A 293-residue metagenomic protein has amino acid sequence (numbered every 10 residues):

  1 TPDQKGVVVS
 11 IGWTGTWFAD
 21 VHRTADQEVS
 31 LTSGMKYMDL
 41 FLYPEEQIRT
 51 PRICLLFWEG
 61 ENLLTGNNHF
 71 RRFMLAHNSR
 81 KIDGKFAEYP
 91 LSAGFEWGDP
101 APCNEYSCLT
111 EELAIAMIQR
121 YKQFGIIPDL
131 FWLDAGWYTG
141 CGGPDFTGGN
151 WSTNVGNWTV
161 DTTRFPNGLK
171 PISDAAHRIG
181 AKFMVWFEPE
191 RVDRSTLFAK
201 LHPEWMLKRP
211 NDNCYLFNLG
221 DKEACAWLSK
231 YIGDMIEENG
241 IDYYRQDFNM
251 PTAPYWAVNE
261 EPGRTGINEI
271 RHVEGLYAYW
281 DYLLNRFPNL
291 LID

Functional and structural regions predicted by a protein language model:
T1-M74: N-terminal accessory beta-strand-rich subdomains and adjacent acidic, glycine-rich linkers that precede catalytic cores
W13, M35, F95-W97, A135-W137 (+1 more regions): Short, flexible loop/turn elements at secondary-structure junctions
F73-F86: Long, charged amphipathic helices and adjacent flexible linkers at domain junctions
Y89-G233, Y243, Y255: Aromatic-lined carbohydrate-binding/catalytic grooves of carbohydrate-active enzymes
I126, N239, N285: Structured loop/turn residues at beta-strand edges in well-structured enzyme cores
N167-A181, N268-F287: Alpha-helix-loop-beta-strand connector modules within alpha/beta enzyme cores
G233, G240-A257, P262, I267-L283: Conserved N-terminal glycine/acidic-rich loop preference
